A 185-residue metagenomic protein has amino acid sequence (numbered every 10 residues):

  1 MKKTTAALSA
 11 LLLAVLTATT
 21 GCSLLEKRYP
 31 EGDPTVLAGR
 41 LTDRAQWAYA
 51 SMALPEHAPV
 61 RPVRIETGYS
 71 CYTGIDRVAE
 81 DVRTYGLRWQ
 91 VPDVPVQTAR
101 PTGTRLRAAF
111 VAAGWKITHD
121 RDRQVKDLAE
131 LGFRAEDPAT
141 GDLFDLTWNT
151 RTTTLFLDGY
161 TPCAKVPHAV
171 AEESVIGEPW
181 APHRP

Functional and structural regions predicted by a protein language model:
K2-A7, G21-E56, R100, V111 (+1 more regions): An acidic-aromatic pocket/loop used at catalytic or ligand-binding sites
A7-L8, D93: Intrinsically disordered, low-complexity segments enriched in polar/charged small residues
S9-T19: Bacterial N-terminal signal peptides
L11, Y72-D76, F133-R134: Short amphipathic alpha-helical patches
V15, R64-I65, F156: Residue-level signal for mature regions of secreted extracellular proteins and peptides
S23-V36, Y72-A108: Terminal, regulation- and interaction-focused segments at domain boundaries
T35-R83: Early exported N-terminus immediately downstream of N-terminal targeting peptides
